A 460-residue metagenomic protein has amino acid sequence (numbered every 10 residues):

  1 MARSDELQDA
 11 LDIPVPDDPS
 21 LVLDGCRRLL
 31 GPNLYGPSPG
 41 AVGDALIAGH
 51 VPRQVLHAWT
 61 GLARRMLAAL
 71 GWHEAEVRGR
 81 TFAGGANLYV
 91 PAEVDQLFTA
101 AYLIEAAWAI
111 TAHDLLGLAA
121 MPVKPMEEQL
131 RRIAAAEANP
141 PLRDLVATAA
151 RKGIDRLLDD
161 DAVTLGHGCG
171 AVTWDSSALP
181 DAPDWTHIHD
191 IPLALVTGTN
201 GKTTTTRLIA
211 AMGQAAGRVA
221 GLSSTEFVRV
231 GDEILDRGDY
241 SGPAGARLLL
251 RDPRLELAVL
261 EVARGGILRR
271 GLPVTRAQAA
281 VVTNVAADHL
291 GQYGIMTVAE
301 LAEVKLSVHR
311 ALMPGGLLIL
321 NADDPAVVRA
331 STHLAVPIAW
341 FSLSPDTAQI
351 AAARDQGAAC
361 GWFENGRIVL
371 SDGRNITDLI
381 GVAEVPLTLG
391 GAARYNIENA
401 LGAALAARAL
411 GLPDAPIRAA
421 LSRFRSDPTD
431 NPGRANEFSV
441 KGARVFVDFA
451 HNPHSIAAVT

Functional and structural regions predicted by a protein language model:
M1-P141, A147, L158, A162-G168: Long, compositionally biased, glycine/small-hydrophobic-enriched stretches that function as flexible linkers, tethers
L145, I209, G213, L249 (+2 more regions): Buried hydrophobic packing segments
A162-G166, E226-R229, N365-N375: Short polybasic amphipathic segments
T164-L179: N-terminal pre-Walker A segment at the start of P-loop NTPase domains
A182-F227: Walker A (P-loop) phosphate-binding motif
V230-W340, P345-Q349, E384, P453-A457: Flexible active-site lid/hinge loop adjacent to a nucleotide/diphosphate and Mg2+-phosphate binding pocket
I295-A302, L306, V336-A457: Adenine nucleotide phosphate-binding catalytic loops in nucleotide-utilizing enzymes
